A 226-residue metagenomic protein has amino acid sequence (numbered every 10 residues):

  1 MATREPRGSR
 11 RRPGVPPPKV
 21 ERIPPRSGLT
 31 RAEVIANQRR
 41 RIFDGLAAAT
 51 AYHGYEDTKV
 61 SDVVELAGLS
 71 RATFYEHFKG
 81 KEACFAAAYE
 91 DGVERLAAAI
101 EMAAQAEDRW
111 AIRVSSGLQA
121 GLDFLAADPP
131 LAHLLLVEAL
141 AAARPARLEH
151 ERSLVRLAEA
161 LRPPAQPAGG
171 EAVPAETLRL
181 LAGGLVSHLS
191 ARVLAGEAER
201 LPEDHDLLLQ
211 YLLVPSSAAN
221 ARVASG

Functional and structural regions predicted by a protein language model:
M1-R26, D123, A127, E159-P163 (+1 more regions): C-terminal peripheral helix-coil segments that are non-catalytic and often amphipathic
V34-N37, F78, A83-G92, A99 (+2 more regions): Alpha-helical DNA-contacting segments of helix-turn-helix folds
Q38, I42-T50, L96, G121: Short hydrophobic clusters on alpha-helical segments that form packing/core surfaces in small helical domains
A49-A83: Helix-turn-helix
Y55, L96-A97, L134-L135, L185 (+1 more regions): Short, structured motif recognition centered on aromatic/hydrophobic residues
A87, E101-A127: Hydrophobic alpha-helical connector segments
L125-R144, R162, S190: Amphipathic alpha-helical segments used for helix-helix packing
R144-S187, P202-Q210: Amphipathic alpha-helical packing segments from all-alpha helical-bundle domains
